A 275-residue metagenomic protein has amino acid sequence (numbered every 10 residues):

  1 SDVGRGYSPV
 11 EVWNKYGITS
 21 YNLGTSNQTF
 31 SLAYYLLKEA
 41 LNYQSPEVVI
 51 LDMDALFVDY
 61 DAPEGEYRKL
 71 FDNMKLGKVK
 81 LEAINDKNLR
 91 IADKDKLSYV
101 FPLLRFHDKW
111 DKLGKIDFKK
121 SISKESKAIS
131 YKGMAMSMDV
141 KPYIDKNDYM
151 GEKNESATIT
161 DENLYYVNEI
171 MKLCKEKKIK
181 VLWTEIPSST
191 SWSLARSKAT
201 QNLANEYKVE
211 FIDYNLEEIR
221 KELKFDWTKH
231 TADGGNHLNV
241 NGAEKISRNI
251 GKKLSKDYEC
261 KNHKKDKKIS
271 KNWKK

Functional and structural regions predicted by a protein language model:
S1, L23-S26, D52-D54, T184-P187 (+2 more regions): Active-site-proximal beta-strand/loop segments in catalytic clefts of secreted hydrolases
D2-D86: Membrane-embedded segments
Y7, E11, L32-L36, K78 (+7 more regions): Extracytoplasmic/secreted proteins, especially bacterial periplasmic and envelope-associated proteins
G17-T19, S45-V48, K175-L182, Y207-E210: Loop/turn elements at helix/coil->beta-strand transitions in domains of secreted/extracellular proteins
N22-T25, E155, G235: Acidic/histidine-rich helix-loop elements that form or flank divalent-metal/phosphate-binding sites at the catalytic
N27-S31, I159-D161, P187-R196: Acidic-and-aromatic substrate-binding clefts and catalytic sites of carbohydrate-active enzymes
R68-K177, K267-K275: Secreted/periplasmic serine-hydrolase-like ester/acetyl group-modifying domain
R196-K275: Long, positively charged, glycine-interspersed low-complexity recognition regions
